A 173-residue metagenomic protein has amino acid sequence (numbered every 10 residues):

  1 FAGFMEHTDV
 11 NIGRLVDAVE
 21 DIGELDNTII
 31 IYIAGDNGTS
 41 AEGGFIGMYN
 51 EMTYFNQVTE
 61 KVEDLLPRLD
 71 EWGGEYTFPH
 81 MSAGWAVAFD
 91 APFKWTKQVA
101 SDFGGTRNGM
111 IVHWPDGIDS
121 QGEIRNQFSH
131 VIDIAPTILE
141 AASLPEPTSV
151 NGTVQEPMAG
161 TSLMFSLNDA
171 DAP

Functional and structural regions predicted by a protein language model:
F1, H113-D119: Short glycine/proline-rich turn/loop motifs
F1-T28, T39-A41, F45-A86: A long, amphipathic alpha-helix that forms part of the scaffold/cap immediately adjacent to metal-dependent active
T8-D9, L15-G23, N37-F45, W114-P115 (+3 more regions): A generic secondary-structure signal for well-formed alpha-helical elements
D26-I31, F89-A91, N108-M110, Q127-H130: Structural beta-strand/beta-sheet cores of well-ordered domains, especially the beta-sheet scaffolds that support
Y32-T39, F45-G47, A100, T153-E156: Short, solvent-exposed turn/loop segments enriched in Gly/Ser/Thr/Pro and often Arg
E75-F103, I118-Q127, I132-P173: C-terminal cap/loop subdomain of S1 sulfatases and analogous C-terminal strand-loop tails that border
G105-P115: Active-site-adjacent bridging/hinge elements
